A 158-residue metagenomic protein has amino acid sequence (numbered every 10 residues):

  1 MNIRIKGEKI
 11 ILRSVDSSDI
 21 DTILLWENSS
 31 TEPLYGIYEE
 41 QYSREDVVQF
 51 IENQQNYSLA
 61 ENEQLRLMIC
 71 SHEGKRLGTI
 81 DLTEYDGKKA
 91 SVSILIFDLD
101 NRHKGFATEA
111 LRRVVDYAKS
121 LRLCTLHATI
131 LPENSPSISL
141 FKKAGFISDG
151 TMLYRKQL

Functional and structural regions predicted by a protein language model:
M1-L99, S148, L153-R155: GNAT-family acyltransferases
T22, S91, E109-A110, T125 (+1 more regions): Amphipathic alpha-helical recognition patches that constitute DNA-binding helices
Y57, Y117, L121: Short alpha-helical functional segments enriched in proximate histidine and acidic residues
F97, A128-I138: Conserved beta-strand-loop-alpha-helix junction that forms the acyl-donor binding cleft
H103-Y117, S135, S139-K143: Conserved acetyl-CoA-binding loop-helix of GNAT-fold acetyltransferases
S120-I130: Conserved GNAT acetyl-CoA-binding A-motif
T129-I130, K142, I147-L158: Conserved catalytic-core motifs of GNAT/GCN5-like acyltransferases
